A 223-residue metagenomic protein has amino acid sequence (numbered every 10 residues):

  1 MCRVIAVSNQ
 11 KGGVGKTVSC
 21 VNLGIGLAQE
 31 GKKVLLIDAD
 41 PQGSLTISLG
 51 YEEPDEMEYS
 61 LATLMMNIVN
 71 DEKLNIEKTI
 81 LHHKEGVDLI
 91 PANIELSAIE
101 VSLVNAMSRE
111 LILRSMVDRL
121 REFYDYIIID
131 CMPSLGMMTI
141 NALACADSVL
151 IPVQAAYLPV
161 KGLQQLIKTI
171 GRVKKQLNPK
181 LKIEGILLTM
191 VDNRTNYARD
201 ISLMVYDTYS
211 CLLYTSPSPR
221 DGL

Functional and structural regions predicted by a protein language model:
C2-P41: Walker A/P-loop phosphate-binding motif and the immediately C-terminal alpha-helix
V18-N22, S108, I112, Q165: Short amphipathic alpha-helical face segments that pack within enzyme cores and frequently flank/anchor catalytic
N22, G26, S48, N141: Active-site signature of alpha/beta-hydrolase-fold catalytic machinery across serine- and Asp/Cys-nucleophile hydrolases
Q29-L35, R121-L213: Conserved catalytic-core segment of NTP-binding enzymes
P41-G43, P133, D221: Short, glycine/acidic-enriched loop or turn micro-motifs at the edges of active sites
Q42-D88: Phosphate-binding loop that captures ATP/GTP phosphates
K73-I129, S134-L135: Cytosolic-facing regulatory segments adjacent to core modules
Y214-L223: Single conserved hydrophobic/aromatic residue that forms the stacking wall/gate of nucleotide- or nucleobase-binding
